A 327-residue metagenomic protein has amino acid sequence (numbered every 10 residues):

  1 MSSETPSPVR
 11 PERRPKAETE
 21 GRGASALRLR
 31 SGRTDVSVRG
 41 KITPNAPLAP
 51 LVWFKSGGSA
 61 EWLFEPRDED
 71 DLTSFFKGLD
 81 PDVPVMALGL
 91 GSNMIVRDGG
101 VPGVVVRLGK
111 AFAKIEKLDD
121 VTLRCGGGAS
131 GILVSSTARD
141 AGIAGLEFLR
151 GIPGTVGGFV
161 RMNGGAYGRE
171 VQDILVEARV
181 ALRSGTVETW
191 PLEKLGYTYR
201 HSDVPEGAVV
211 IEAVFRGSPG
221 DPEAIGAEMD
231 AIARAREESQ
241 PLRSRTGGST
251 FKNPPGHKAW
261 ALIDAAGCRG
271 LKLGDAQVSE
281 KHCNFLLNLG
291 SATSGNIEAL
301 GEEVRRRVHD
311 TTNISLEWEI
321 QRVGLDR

Functional and structural regions predicted by a protein language model:
M1-S37: Intrinsic disorder/low-complexity segments
R33-V156, A166: Anion-binding (especially nucleotide phosphate/pyrophosphate-binding) glycine-rich loop and adjoining beta-alpha core
T43-P44, M94, A181-R327: Phosphate/pyrophosphate- and phosphate-bearing ligand-binding catalytic cores of soluble enzymes
A49, R67-D70, K110, A129 (+8 more regions): Conserved active-site and cofactor/substrate-binding residues in soluble primary-metabolism enzymes
K55, R107, R124-G126, E147 (+5 more regions): Conserved beta-strand segments that form the floor/walls of ligand-binding pockets within enzyme and binding domains
F64-E69, I95-A113, V160-P191, P205-E212: Structural signature of FAD isoalloxazine-binding scaffolds in flavoprotein oxidoreductases
P81, L88-L90, I174, S244-R245 (+1 more regions): Short, basic and Ser/Thr-rich N-terminal targeting/leader segments
M94, S135-A138, L146-R150, N163-E170 (+3 more regions): A generic local secondary-structure boundary/capping motif
